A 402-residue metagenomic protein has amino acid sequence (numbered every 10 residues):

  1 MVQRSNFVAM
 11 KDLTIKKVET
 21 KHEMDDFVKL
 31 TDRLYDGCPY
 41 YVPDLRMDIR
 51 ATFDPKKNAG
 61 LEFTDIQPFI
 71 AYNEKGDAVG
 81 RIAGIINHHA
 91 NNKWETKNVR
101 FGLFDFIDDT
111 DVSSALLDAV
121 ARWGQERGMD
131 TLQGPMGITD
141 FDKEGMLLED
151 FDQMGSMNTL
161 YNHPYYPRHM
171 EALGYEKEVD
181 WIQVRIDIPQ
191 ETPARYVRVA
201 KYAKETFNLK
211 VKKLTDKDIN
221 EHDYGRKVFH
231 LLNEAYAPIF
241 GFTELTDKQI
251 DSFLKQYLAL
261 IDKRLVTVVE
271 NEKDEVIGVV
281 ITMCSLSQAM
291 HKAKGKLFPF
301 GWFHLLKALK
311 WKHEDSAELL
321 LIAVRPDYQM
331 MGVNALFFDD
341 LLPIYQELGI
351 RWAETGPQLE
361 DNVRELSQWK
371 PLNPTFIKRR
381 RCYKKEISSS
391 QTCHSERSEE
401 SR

Functional and structural regions predicted by a protein language model:
M1-N6, E399-R402: A cross-taxon signal for low-complexity, glycine/charged-rich
R4-Y40: Generic start-of-chain signal for non-secretory N-termini
K11-L13, L160-F240: Acyltransferase donor/substrate-recognition loop-hinge adjacent to the catalytic core
K21-M24, P43-P55, E62-N73, D77-H88 (+6 more regions): Catalytic cores of nucleotide-enabled group-transfer and carboxylate-activating enzymes in metabolic and assembly-line
T31-E74, I82-N92, I219-I322: A conserved beta-strand-loop-helix scaffold within acyl/acetyltransferase catalytic domains
E74, I85-H89, F104-F106, G137-T139 (+4 more regions): An acidic- and aromatic-residue-enriched active-site/binding cleft used to recognize and process polar
N91-G174, V179, A293-P371: Acyl-donor binding region in acyl/amide transferases
